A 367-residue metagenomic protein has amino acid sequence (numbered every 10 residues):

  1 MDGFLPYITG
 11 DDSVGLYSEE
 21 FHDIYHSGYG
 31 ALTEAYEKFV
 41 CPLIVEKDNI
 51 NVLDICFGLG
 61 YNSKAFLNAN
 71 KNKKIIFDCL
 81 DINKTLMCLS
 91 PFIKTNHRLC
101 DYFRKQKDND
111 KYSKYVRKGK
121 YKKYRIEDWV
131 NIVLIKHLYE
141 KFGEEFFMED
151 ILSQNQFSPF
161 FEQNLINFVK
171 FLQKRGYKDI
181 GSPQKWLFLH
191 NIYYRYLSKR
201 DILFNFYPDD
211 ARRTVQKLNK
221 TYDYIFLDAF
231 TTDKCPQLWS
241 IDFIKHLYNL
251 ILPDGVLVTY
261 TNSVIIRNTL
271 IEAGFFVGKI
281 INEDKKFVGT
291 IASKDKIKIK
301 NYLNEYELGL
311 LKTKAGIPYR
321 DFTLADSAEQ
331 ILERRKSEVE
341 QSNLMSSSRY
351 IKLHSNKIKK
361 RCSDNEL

Functional and structural regions predicted by a protein language model:
M1-D48, Y61-A69, C88-P91: Class I SAM-dependent methyltransferase Rossmann-like catalytic core, especially the SAM/SAH-binding loop
D2-Y7, I151, T290-L367: SAM/dcSAM-binding transferase cores
V45-N219, F226, I241, E283 (+2 more regions): The AdoMet/dcAdoMet-binding core of the Class I SAM-like
K73-I75, L250-G255: A short helix->loop->beta-strand "cap" motif at the edges of active sites that frequently abuts
D223-L238: A short SAM/SAH-binding and catalytic strip from SAM-dependent methyltransferases
Y224-F226, D254-T261: Conserved beta-strand signature within the Rossmann-like core of class I S-adenosyl-L-methionine
Q237-P253: A short glycine-rich, Lys/Arg-flanked "PGG" loop and its adjoining helix->strand segment in the class I
R267-I291: Conserved Class I S-adenosyl-L-methionine
